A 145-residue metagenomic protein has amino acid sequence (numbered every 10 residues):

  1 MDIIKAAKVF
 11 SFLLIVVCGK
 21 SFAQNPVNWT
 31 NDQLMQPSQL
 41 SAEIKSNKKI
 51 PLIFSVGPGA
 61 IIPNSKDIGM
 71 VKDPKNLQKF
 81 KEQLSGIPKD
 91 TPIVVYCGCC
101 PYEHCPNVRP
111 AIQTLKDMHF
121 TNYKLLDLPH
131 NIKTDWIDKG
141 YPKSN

Functional and structural regions predicted by a protein language model:
D2-A6, S21-N31, A60-V71, K75-N145: Rhodanese-like catalytic fold shared by cysteine-dependent sulfurtransferases and DSP/PTP-type phosphatases
A6-I62: Flexible, polar/low-complexity N-terminal or interdomain linker segments that lie immediately upstream of folded
